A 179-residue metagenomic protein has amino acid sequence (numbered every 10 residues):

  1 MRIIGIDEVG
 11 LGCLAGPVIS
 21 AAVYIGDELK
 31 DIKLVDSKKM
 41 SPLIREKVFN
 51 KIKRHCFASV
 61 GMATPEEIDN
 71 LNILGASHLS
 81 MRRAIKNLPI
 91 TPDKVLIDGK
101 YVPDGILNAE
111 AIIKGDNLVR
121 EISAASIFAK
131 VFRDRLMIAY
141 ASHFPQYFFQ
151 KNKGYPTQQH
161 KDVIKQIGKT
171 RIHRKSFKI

Functional and structural regions predicted by a protein language model:
M1-I179: RNase H-like, Mg2+-dependent phosphodiesterase core, and more generally RNA phosphate-backbone-engaging helix-loop
